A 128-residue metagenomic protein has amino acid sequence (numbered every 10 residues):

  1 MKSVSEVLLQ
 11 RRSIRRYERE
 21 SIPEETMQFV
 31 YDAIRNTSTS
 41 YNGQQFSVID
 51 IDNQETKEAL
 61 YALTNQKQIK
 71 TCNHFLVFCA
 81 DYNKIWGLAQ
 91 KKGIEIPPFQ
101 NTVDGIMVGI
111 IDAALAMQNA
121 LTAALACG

Functional and structural regions predicted by a protein language model:
M1-C127: Acidic, surface-exposed loops and disordered segments
